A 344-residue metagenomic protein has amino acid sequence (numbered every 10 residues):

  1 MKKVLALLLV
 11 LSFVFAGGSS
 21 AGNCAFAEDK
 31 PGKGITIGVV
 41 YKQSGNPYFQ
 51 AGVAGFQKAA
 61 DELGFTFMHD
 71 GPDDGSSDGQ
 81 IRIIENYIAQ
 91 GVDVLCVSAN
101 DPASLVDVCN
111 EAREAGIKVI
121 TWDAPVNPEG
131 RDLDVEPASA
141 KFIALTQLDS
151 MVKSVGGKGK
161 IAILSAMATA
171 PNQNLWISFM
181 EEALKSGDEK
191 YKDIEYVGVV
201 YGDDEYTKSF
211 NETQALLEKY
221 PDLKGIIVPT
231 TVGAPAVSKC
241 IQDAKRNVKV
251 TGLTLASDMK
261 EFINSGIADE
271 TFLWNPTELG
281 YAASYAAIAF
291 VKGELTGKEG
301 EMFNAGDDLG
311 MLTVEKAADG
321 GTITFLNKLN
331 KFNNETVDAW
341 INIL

Functional and structural regions predicted by a protein language model:
M1-T36, D61, T66, I88 (+3 more regions): Short, low-complexity disordered leader/linker segments with a strong preference for bacterial N-terminal type II
E28-K33, A168-N172, E182-A183, G187 (+1 more regions): Hinge/cleft segment of the Venus flytrap/periplasmic-binding protein
P31, I37, Q80, V135-I161 (+4 more regions): Hydrophobic alpha-helical segments within soluble ligand-binding/sensing domains
G34-L63, F67-I84, V92, S98-P102 (+2 more regions): Extracytoplasmic "Venus flytrap"
Y48-L63, I143-Q147, P171-K192, K208 (+2 more regions): Short, solvent-exposed amphipathic alpha-helices that sit in or adjacent to ligand/effector-binding or catalytic
D61-D73, K160-I163, S186-D204: Short beta-strand elements in bilobed, periplasmic/extracellular small-molecule ligand-binding domains
I88-A89, V94-E114, M180, G198-F262: Hydrophobic alpha-helical
P102-L145, K153, K160-A162, A166 (+1 more regions): Flexible loop/hinge segments that line or gate small-molecule binding clefts
